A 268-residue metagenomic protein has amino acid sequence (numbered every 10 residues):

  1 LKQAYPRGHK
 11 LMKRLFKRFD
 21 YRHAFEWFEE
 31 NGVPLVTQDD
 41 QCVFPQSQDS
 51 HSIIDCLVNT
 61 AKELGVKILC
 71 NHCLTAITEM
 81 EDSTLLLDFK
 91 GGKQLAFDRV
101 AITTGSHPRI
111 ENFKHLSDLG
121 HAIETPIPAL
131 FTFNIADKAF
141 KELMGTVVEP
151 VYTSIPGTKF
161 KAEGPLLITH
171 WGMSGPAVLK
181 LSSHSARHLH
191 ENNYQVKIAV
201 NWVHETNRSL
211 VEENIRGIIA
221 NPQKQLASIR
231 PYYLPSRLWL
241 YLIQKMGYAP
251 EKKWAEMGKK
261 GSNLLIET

Functional and structural regions predicted by a protein language model:
L1-K67: Conserved N-terminal/central alpha/beta ligand/cofactor-binding core
Q3-P6, K17, A24-Q41, T103 (+1 more regions): Residue-level recognition of phosphate/Mg2+-coordinating polar/acidic sites in nucleotide-handling active sites
L64-L69, G92-A96: Glycine-rich phosphate-binding loop signature in dinucleotide/nucleotide-binding domains
I68-H72, T125-I127: Short loop/edge segments at beta-strand edges and connector loops that shape dinucleotide/nucleotide cofactor-binding
C70-T84: A conserved short coil-to-beta-strand element within the FAD-binding core of flavoproteins
L74-T75, L87, Q94-P108, H115-S117 (+1 more regions): Short hydrophobic core segments
R99-K141: Glycine-rich loop(s) and the adjacent beta-strand/alpha-helix scaffold that form part
K138-K159: Extended, Lys/Arg-enriched charged tracts that mediate electrostatic binding to polyanionic substrates
